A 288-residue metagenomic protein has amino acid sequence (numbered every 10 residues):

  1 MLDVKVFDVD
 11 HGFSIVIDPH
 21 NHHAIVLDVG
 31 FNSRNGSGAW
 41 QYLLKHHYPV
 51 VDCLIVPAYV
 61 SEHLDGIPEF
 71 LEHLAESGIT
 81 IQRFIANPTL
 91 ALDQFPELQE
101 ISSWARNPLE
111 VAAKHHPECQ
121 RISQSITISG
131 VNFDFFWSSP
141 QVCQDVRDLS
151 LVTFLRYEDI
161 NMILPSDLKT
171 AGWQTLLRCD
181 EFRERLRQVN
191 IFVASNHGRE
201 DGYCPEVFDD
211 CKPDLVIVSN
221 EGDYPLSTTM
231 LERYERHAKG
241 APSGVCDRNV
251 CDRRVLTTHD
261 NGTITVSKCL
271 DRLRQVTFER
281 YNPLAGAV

Functional and structural regions predicted by a protein language model:
M1-V50, A113-Q188, G262-V288: Core dinuclear metal-dependent hydrolase active-site scaffold
H11-F13, N32-R34, Y59-D65, L90-Q94 (+4 more regions): Active-site environment of divalent metal-dependent phosphoester hydrolases
H20-N21, W40-Q41, P68-E72, Q99-I101 (+3 more regions): Short, glycine/charged-enriched secondary-structure capping and boundary segments
I25, S33-A86, E181-R199, K212-I217: Active-site metal-binding motif and surrounding structural segment of the metallo-beta-lactamase
N35, A39, H63-F70, I101-P108 (+4 more regions): Stable alpha-helical elements in mature extracytoplasmic
A75-D148, L215, N220-V288: Binuclear metal-ion centers of metallo-dependent hydrolases, dominated by the metallo-beta-lactamase
